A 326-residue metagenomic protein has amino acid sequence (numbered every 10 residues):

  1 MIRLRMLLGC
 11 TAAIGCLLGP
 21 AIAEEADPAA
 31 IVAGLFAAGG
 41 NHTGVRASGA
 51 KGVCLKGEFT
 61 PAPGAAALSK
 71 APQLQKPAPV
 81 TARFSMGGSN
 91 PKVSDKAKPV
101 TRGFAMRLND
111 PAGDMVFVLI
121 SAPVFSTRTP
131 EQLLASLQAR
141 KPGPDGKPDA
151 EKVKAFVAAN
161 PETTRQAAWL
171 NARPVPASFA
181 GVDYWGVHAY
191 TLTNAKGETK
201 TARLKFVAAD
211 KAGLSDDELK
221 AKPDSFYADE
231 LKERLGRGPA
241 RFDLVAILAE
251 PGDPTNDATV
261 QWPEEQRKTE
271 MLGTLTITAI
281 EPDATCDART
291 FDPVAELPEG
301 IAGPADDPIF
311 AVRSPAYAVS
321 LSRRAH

Functional and structural regions predicted by a protein language model:
M1-L8: Bacterial N-terminal signal peptides that target proteins for export
G9-L17: Bacterial N-terminal signal peptides
G19-A23: Sec/Tat signal peptide C-region and signal peptidase I cleavage site
E24-H326: Active-site-adjacent core segments of small-molecule enzymes
